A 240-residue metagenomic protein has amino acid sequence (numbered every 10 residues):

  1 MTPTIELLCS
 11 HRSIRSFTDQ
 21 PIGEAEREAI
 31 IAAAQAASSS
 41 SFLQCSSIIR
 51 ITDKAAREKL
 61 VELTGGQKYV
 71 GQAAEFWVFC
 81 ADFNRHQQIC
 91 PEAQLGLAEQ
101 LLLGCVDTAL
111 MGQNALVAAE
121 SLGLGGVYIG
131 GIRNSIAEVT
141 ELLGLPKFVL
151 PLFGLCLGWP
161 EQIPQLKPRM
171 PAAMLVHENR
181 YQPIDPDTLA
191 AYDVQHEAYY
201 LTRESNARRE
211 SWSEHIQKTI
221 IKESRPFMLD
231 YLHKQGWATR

Functional and structural regions predicted by a protein language model:
M1-R240: Acidic, surface-exposed loops and disordered segments
